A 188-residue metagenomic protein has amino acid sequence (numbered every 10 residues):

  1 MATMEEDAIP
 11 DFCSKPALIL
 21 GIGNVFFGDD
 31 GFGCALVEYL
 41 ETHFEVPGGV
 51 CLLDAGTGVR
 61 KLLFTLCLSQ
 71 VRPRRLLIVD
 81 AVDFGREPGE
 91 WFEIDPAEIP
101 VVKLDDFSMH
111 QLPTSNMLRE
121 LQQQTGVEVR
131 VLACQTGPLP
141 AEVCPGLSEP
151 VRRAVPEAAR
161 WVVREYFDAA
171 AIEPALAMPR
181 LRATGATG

Functional and structural regions predicted by a protein language model:
M1-C13: Short N-terminal or domain-adjacent regulatory/targeting segments
D7-I9, L66-C67, L118-Q122: A generic local secondary-structure boundary/capping motif
F12-I19, F27-D29, C34-A97: Nucleotide and nucleotide-moiety/phosphate-recognizing core
L20-I22, L132: Short hydrophobic segments within beta-strands
I22-F26, K103-D106, C144-G146: A short glycine/serine-rich beta->alpha loop
V79-V129: Helix-loop-strand module that forms the ligand-binding subsite of alpha/beta enzymes
T114-G188: Phosphate-binding/catalytic loops
